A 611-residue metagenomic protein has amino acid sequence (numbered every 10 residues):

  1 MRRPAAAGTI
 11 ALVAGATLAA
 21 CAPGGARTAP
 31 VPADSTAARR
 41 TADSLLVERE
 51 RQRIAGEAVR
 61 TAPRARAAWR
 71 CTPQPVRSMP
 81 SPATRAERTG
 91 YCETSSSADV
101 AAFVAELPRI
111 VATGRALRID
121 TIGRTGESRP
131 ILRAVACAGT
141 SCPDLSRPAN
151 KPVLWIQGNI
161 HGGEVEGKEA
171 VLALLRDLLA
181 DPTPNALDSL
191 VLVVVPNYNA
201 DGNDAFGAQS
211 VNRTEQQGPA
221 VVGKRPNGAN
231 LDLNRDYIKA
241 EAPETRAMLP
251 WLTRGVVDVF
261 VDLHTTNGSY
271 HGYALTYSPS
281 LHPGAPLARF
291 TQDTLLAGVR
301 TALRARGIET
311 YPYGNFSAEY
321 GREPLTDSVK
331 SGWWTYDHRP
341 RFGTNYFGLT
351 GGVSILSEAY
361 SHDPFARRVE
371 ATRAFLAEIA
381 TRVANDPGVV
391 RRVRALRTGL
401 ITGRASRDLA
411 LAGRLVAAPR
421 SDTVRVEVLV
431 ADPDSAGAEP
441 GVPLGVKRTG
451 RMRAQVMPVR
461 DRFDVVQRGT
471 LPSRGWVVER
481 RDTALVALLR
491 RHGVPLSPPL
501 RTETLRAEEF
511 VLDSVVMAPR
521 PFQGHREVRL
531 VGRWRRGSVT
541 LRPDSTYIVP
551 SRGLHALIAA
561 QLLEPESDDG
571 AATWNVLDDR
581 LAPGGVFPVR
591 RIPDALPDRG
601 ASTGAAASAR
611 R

Functional and structural regions predicted by a protein language model:
R2-P4: Positively charged n-region of N-terminal signal peptides that target proteins for export
G8-A20: Bacterial N-terminal signal peptides
C21-R611: Structured catalytic-domain cores with a bias toward divalent-metal coordination
